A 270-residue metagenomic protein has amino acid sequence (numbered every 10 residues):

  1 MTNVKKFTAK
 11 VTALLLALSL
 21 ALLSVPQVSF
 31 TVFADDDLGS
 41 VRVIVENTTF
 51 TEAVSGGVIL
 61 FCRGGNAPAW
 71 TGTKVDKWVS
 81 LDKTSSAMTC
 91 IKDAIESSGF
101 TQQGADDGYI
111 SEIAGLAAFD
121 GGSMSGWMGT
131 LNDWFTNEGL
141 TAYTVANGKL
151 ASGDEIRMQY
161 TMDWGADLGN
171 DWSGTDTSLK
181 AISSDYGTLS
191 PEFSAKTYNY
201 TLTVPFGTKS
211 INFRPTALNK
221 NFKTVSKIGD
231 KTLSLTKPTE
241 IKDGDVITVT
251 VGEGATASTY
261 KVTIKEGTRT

Functional and structural regions predicted by a protein language model:
T2-L15: Bacterial N-terminal signal peptides that target proteins for export
L15-S24: Hydrophobic core
S24, V28-S190, T201-P205, N212-N219 (+2 more regions): Ubiquitin-like/PB1-type beta-grasp interaction modules and other compact soluble beta-rich domains
F193-S194: Extracellular beta-rich ligand/substrate-recognition surface
Y198, K209, D230-K231, D245: Beta-strand-connecting loop/turn residues
K223-D230: Short, surface-exposed beta-strand/strand-loop-strand elements in extracellular ectodomains
L233-L235: A cross-kingdom feature marking solvent-exposed beta-strand/loop segments within repeated, beta-rich binding/scaffold
